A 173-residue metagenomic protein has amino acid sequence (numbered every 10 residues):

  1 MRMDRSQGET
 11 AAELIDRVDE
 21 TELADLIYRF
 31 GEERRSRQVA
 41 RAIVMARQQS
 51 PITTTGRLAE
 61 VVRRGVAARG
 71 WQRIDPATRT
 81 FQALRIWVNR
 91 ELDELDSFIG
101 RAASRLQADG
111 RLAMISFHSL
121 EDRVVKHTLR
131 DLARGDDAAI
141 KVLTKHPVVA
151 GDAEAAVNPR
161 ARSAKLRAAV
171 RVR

Functional and structural regions predicted by a protein language model:
M1-R173: S-adenosyl-L-methionine-dependent methyltransferase catalytic core, i.e., the SAM/SAH-binding region
